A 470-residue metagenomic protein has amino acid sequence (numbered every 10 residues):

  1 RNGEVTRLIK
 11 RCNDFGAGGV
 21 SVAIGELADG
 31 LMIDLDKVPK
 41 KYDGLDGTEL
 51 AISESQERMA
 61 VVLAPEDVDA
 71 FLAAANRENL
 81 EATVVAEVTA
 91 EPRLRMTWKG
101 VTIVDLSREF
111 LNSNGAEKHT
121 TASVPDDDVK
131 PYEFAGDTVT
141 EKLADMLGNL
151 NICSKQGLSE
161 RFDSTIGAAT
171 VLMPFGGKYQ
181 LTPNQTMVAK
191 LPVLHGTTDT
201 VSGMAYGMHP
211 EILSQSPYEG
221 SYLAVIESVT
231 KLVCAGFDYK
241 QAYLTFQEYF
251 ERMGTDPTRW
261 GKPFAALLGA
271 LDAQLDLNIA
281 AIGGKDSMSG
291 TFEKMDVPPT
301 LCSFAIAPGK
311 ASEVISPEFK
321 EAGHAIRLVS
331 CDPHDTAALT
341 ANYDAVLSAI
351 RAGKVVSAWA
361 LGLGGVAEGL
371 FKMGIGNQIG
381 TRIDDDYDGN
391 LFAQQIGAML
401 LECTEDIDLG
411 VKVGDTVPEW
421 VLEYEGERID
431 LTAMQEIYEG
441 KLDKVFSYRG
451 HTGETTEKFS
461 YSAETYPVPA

Functional and structural regions predicted by a protein language model:
R1-A470: Glycine/proline-enriched, intrinsically flexible loops and inter-domain linkers
